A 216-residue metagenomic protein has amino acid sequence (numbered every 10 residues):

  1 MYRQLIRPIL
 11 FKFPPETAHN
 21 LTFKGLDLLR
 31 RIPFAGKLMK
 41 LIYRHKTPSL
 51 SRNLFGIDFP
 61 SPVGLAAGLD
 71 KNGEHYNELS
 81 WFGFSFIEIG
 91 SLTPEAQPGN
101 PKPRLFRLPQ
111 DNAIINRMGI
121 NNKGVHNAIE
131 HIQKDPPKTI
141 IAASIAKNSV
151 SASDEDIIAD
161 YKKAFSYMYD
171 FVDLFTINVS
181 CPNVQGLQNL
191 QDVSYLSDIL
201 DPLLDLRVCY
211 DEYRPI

Functional and structural regions predicted by a protein language model:
Y2-R52, N116-N121, V125: An N-cap/entry alpha-helix motif that binds or orients negatively charged groups
P14, P98-K102, Q188-N189: Short secondary-structure transition/capping segments
K37-G64, N127-P137: N-terminal amphipathic alpha-helix/helix-capping segment at the start of soluble metabolic enzymes
L50-N53, E74, K162-K163: A generic local structural motif
D58-G64, G68-D70, E74-P94: Active-site cofactor/substrate anionic-group-binding motifs, chiefly glycine- and Lys/Arg-rich phosphate-binding loops
F59, A67-L69, S80, G119-P137 (+1 more regions): Conserved alpha/beta-domain cores
H75-L79, Q97-R104, S153-E155: Short, conserved acidic/polar surface loops in the N-terminal third of protein domains
G90-I140: A gly/proline- and charged-residue-enriched helix-loop-helix capping module
